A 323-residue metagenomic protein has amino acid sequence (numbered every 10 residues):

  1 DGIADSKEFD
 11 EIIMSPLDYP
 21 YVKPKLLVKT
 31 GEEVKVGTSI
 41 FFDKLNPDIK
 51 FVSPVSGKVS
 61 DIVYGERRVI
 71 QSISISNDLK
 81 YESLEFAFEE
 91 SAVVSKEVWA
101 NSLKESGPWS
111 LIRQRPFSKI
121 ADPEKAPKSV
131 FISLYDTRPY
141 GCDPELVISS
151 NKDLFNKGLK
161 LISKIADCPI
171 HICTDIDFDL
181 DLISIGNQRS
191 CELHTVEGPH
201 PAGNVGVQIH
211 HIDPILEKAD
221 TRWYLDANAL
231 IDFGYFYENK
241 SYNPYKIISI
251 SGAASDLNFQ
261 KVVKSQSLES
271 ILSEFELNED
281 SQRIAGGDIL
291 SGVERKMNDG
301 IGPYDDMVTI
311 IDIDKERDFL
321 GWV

Functional and structural regions predicted by a protein language model:
D1-L27, F42, V196: N-terminal, Lys/Arg-enriched amphipathic/low-complexity engagement segments that precede the first folded domain
V22, S53, V69: Exposed loop/turn and edge beta-strand positions of beta-sandwich/beta-sheet ligand-binding modules
V22, V28, L45-D48, D256: Short, solvent-exposed loop/turn positions at domain surfaces that link secondary-structure elements or cap domain
V28-F42, D61: Short, well-structured beta-strand-loop connectors
D48-S56: Short coil-to-beta-strand transition motifs
I49, V63-V323: Buried, small/hydrophobic-residue-enriched core segments of structured protein domains
